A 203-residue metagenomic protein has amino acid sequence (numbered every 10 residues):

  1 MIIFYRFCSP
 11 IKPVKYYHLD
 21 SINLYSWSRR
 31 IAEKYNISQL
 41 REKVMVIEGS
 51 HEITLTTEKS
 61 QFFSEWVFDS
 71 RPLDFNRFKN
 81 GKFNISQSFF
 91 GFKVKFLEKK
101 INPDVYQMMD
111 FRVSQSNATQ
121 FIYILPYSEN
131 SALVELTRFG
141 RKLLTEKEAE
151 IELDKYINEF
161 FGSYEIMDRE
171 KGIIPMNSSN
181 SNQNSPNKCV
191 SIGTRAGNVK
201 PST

Functional and structural regions predicted by a protein language model:
M1-E42, I47-H51: A conserved beta-strand/loop capping segment in the N-terminal third of enzymes that catalyze redox or closely related
I2-R6, Y127-S131, I173-P175, C189-G193: Short amphipathic alpha-helical segments, especially helix-boundary/capping motifs
P13, L136-G140, G193-A196: Short, histidine-centered active-site or binding-site loop motifs used for metal coordination, general acid-base
K15, Q107, G172-I174, A196-G197: Flexible, active-site-adjacent loop/turn segments at secondary-structure boundaries
Y17, R169-E170, S202: An accessory alpha-helical subdomain
I31-M167, P175-S185: Predominantly flavin-linked oxidoreductase catalytic cores and closely associated redox partners
S179-T203: Conserved mid-domain beta->alpha element of the FAD-binding
